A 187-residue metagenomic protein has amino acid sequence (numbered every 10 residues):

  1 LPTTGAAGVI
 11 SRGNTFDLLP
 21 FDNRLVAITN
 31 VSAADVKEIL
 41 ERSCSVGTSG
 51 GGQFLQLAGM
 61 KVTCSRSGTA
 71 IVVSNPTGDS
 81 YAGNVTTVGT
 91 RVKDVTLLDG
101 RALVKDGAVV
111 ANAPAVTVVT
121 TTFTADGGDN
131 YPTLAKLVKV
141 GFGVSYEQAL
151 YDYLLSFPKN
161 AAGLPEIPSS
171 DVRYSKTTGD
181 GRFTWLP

Functional and structural regions predicted by a protein language model:
L1-P187: Catalytic centers of hydrolytic enzymes
